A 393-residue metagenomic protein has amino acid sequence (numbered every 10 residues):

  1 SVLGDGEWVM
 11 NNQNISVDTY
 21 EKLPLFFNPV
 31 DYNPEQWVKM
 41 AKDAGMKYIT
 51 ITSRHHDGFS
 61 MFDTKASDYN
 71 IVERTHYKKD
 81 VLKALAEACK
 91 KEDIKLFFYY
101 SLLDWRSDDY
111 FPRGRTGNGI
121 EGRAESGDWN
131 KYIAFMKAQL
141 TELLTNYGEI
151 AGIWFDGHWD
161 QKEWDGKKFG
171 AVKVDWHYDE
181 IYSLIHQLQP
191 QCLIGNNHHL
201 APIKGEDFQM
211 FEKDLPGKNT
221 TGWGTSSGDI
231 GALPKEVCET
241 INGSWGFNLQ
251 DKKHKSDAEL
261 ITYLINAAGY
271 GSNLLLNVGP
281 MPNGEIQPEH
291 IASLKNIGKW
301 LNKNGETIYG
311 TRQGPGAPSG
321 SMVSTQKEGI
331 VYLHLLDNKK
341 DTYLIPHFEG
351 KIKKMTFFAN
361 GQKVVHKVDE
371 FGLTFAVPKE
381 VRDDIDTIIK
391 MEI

Functional and structural regions predicted by a protein language model:
S1-I393: Mature catalytic domains of secreted/periplasmic carbohydrate-active enzymes
